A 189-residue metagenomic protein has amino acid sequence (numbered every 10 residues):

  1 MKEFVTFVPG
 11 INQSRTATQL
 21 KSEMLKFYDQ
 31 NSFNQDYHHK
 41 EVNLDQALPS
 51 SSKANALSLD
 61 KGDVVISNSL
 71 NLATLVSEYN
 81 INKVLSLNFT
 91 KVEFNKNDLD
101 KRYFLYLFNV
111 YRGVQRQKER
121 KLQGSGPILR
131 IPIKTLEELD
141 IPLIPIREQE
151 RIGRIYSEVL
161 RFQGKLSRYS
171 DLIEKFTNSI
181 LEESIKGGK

Functional and structural regions predicted by a protein language model:
M1-M24, L143-K189: Non-catalytic DNA-recognition/assembly elements of restriction-modification systems
K2-T16, N31-K61: Sequence-specific dsDNA recognition surfaces
E3-V8, S51-K53, V65, L75 (+2 more regions): Charge-rich amphipathic alpha-helical interaction elements
T18-L25, D45, L57-L59, V76-F89: Short, surface-exposed loop/turn microsegments at beta-strand edges and helix-strand junctions
S67-N109: A short beta-sheet element
N80-L85, K118-G124, V159, K165-L166: Alpha-helical membrane-embedding segments and immediately adjacent membrane-interface amphipathic helices
K83-T90, Q123-E150: A short glycine-rich beta-alpha junction/loop motif
K101-S125: Glycine- and charge-enriched low-complexity intrinsically disordered segments
